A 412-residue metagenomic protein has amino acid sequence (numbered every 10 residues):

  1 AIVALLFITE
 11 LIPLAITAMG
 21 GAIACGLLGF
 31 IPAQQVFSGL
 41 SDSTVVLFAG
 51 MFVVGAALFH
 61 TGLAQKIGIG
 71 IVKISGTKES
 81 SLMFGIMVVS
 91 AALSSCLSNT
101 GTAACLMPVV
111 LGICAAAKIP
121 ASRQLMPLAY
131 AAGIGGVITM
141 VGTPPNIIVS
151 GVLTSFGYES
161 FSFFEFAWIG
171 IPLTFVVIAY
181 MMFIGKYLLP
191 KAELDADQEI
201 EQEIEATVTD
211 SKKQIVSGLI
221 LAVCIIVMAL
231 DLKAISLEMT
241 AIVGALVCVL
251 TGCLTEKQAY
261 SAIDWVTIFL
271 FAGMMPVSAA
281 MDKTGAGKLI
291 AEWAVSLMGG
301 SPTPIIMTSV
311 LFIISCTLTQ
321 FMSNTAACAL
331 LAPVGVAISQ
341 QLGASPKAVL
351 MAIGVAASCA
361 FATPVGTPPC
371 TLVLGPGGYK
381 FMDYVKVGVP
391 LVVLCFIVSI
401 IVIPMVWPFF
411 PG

Functional and structural regions predicted by a protein language model:
A1, L82-F84, Q124: Short hydrophobic alpha-helices at membrane interfaces in multi-pass membrane enzymes
A1-L47, V53, E165-E292, T308 (+3 more regions): Hydrophobic transmembrane alpha-helices of multi-pass small-molecule transporters
A4-I12, V89-S98, A129-V141, I226-K233 (+2 more regions): Transmembrane alpha-helix interface/packing and boundary motifs in multi-pass membrane proteins, characterized by
L11, F30, L63, I119 (+5 more regions): Helix N-cap/coil-helix junction residues
L11, L40, L58, S80 (+13 more regions): Alpha-helix capping and helix-loop boundary segments enriched in small/acidic/polar residues
A15-I16, G20-A117, A262-L342: Membrane-embedded alpha-helical segments and adjacent helix-loop junctions characteristic of multi-pass solute
V54, T77, A117-A131, G135-E203 (+2 more regions): Juxtamembrane and boundary regions of transmembrane helices in multi-pass small-molecule transporters and channels
